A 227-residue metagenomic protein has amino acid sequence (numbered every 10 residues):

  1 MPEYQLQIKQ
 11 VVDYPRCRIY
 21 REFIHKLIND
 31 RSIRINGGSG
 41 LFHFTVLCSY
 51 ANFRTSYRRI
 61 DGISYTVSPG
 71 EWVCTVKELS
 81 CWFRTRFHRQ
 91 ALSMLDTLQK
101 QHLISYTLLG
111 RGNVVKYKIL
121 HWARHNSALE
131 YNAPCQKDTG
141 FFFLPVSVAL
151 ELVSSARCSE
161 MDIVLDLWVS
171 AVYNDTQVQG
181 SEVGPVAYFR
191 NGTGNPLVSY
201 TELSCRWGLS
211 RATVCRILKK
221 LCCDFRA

Functional and structural regions predicted by a protein language model:
M1-L41, R54-E71, N126-M161, V186-G192: Positively charged, structured surface patches that bind polyanionic biopolymers
C17-I24, C48, L79-S80, Q90-D96 (+2 more regions): Short linear motifs at secondary-structure transitions and domain/linker junctions
G40-L47, I163-L167: Short alpha-helical "packing" element that flanks the helix-turn-helix/winged-helix DNA-binding module
F53-V115, D175-A227: Winged helix-turn-helix DNA-binding recognition segment
L109-A133, S199: Short, cationic-aromatic polyanion-contact patches
H121, E130, C158-S159, W168 (+2 more regions): Acidic, metal/cofactor-coordinating or nucleic-acid-engaging core segments within structured domains
